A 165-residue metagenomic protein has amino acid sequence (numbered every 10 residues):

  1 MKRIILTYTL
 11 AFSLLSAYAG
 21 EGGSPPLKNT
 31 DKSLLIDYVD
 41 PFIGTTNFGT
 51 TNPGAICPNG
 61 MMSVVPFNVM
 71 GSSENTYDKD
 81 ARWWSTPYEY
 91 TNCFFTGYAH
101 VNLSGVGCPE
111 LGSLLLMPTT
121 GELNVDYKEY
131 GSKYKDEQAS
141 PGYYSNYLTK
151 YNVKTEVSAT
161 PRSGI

Functional and structural regions predicted by a protein language model:
M1-I4: Positively charged n-region of N-terminal signal peptides that target proteins for export
L6-T7, T86: General helical structural elements
T7-S16: Bacterial N-terminal signal peptides
S16-K28: Bacterial Sec-dependent signal peptides at the C-terminal "C-region" and cleavage site
P25-I165: Accessory carbohydrate-recognition regions in carbohydrate-active enzymes
